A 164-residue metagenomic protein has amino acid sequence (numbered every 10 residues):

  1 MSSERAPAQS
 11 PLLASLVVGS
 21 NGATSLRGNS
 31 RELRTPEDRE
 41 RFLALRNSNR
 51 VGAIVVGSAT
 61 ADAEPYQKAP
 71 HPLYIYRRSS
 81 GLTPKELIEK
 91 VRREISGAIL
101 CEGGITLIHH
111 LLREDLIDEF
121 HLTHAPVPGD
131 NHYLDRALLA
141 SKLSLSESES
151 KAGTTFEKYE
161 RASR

Functional and structural regions predicted by a protein language model:
M1-R164: Enzymes that bind and transform nitrogen-containing heteroaromatic metabolites
